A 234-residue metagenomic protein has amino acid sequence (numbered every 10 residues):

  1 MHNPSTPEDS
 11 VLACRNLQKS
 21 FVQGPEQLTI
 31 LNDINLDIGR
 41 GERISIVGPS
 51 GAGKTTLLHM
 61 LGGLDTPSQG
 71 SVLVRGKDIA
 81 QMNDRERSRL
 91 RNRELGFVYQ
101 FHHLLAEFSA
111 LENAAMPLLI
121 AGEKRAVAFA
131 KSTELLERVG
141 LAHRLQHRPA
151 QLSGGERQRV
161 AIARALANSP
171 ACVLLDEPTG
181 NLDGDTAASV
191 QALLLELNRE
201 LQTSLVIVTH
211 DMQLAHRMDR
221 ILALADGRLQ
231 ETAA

Functional and structural regions predicted by a protein language model:
M1-S20, Q230-A234: ABC-family P-loop ATPase nucleotide-binding domain
S10-A225: ABC family nucleotide-binding domain
